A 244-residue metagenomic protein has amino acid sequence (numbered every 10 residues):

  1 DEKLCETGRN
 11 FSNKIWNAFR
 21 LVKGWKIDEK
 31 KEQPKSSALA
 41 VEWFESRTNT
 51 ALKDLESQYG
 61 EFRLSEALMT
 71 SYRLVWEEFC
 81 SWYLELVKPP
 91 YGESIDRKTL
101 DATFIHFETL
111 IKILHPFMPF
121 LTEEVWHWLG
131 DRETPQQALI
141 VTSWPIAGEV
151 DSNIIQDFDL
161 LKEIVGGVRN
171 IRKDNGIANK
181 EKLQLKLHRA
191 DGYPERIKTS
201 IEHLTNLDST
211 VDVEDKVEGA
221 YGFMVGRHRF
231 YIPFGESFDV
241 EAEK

Functional and structural regions predicted by a protein language model:
D1-N10, E61, S65-E66, D151-D159: Conserved phosphate-binding loops in nucleotide/dinucleotide-binding enzymes
D1-S37, D131-P135, D174-Q184: Catalytic adenosine-cofactor/nucleotide-binding cores of aminoacyl-tRNA synthetases and other
E2-T7, Y72-R73, P89-T99, L185-D191: Conserved short loop/turn motifs at secondary-structure junctions
N10-K23, V41-A51, M69-P89, Y221-G226: Core structural elements
S12, D28-E56, L84-G166: Acidic, turn-prone loop/beta-hairpin segments
N17-G24, T109-K112, R169: Short, hydrophobic/amphipathic alpha-helical patches that form generic packing surfaces within helical domains
N49, R63, S71, G167-R172: Long hydrophobic segments that form regular secondary structure
L129-K244: C-terminal low-complexity, glycine/proline- and small-hydrophobic-enriched intrinsically disordered tails that act as
